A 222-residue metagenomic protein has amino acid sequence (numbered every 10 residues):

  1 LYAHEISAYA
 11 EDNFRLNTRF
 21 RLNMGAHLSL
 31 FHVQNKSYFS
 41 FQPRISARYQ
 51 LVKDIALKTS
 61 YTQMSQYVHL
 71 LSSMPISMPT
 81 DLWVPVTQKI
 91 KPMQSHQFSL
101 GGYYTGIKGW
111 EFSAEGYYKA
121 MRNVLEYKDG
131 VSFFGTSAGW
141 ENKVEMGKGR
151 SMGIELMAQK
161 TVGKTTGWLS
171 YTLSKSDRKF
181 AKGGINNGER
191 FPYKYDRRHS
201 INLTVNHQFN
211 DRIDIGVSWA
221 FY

Functional and structural regions predicted by a protein language model:
L1, G25-F31, P79-T87, S95-H96 (+3 more regions): Extracytoplasmic loops and strand-loop junctions of Gram-negative outer membrane beta-barrel proteins
Y2-H4, L16, N35-F39, K89-Q94 (+3 more regions): Short sequence motifs at beta-strands and strand-loop junctions characteristic of Gram-negative outer-membrane
Y2-Q34, S40-R44, K160-D177: Surface-exposed extracellular loop regions of Gram-negative outer-membrane beta-barrel proteins
H4-A10, A26, F41-A47, H96-L100 (+4 more regions): Hydrophobic, lipid-facing positions within transmembrane beta-strands of outer-membrane proteins
R19-L22, D54-L57, K108-F112, K164-L169 (+1 more regions): Repeated loop/turn-to-beta-strand initiation elements of outer-membrane beta-barrel proteins
M24-L30, T59-Q63, D81, G102 (+3 more regions): Transmembrane beta-barrel strands of outer-membrane/channel proteins
N35, Y49, D54-F98, Y118-E141 (+1 more regions): Surface-exposed extracellular loop regions of Gram-negative outer-membrane beta-barrel proteins, predominantly
Y118-A120, A138-Y222: Gram-negative outer-membrane beta-barrel transporters
